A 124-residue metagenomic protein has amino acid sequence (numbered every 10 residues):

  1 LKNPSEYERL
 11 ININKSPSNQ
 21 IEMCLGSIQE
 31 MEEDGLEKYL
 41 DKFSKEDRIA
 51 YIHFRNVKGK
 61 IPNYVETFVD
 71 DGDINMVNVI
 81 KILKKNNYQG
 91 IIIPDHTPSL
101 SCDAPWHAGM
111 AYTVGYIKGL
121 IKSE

Functional and structural regions predicted by a protein language model:
L1-E124: Histidine-acidic metal/acid-base catalytic patches
